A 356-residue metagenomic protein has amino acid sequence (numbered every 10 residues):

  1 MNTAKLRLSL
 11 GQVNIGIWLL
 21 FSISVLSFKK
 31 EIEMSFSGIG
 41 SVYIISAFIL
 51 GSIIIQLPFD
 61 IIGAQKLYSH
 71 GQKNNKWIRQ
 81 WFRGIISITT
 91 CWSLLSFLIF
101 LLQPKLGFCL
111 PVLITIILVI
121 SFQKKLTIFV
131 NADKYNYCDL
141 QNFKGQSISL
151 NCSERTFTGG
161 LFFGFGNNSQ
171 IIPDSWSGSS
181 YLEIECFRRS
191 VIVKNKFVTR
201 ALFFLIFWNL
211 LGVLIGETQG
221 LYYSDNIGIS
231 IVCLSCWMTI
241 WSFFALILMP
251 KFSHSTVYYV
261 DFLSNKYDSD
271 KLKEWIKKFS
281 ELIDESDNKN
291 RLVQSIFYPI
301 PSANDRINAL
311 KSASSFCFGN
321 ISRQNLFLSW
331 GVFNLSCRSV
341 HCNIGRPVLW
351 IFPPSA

Functional and structural regions predicted by a protein language model:
M1-Y223, L248-N334, W350-A356: Polar-ligand-bearing catalytic/cofactor-coordination segments of membrane-embedded or membrane-tethered inner-membrane
S224-I240: Loop-to-helix entry and N-terminal half of a specific, functionally important transmembrane alpha helix in multi-pass
S235-K251: Hydrophobic alpha-helical transmembrane segments of polytopic membrane proteins
V340-C342: Charge-rich, low-complexity intrinsically disordered segments
